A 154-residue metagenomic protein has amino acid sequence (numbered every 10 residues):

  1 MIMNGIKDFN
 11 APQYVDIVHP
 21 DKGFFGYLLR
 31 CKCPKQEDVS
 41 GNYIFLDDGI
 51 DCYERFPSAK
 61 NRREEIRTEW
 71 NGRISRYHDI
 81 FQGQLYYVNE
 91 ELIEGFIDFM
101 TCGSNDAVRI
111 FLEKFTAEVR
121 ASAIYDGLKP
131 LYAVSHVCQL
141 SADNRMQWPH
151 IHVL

Functional and structural regions predicted by a protein language model:
M1-P149, L154: N-terminal nicking endonuclease/strand-transfer module with a His-rich metal-binding environment and a catalytic Tyr
